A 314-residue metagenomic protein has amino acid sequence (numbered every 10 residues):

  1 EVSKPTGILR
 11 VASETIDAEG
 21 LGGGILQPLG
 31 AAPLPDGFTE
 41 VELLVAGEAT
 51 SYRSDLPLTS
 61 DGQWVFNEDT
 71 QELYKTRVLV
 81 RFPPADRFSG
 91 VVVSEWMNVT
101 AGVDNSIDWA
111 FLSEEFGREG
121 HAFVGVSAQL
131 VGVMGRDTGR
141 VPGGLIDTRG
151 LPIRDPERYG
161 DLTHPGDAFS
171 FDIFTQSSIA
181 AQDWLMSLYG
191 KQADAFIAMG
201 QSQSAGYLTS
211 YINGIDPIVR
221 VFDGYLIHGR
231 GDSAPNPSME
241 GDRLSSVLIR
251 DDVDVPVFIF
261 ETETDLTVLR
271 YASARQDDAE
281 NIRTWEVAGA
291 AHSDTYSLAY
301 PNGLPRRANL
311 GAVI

Functional and structural regions predicted by a protein language model:
V2-A110, D216: Catalytic-loop region of hydrolases
T70-T76, Y159-I179, Y207, I227 (+1 more regions): Phosphate/oxyanion-binding active-site loops and adjacent basic polyanion-contact surfaces
R87-F88, E157-S202, N213: Gly/Ser-rich "nucleophile elbow"/oxyanion-hole loop immediately N-terminal to the catalytic nucleophile in hydrolases
R87-V92, E119-V124, Q192-F196, R220-G224 (+2 more regions): Loop/turn elements at helix/coil->beta-strand transitions in domains of secreted/extracellular proteins
M97-A101, G117, F123-S178, Y296-R306 (+1 more regions): Cap/lid segment of the alpha/beta-hydrolase catalytic domain
S106-V124: Short amphipathic alpha-helix adjacent to the substrate-entry channel of hydrolases
Q192-M239: Primarily recognizes the serine-hydrolase "nucleophile elbow" in alpha/beta-hydrolase and SGNH/GDSL folds
G229-H292: The feature captures the conserved acid-bearing segment of alpha/beta-hydrolase catalytic domains
